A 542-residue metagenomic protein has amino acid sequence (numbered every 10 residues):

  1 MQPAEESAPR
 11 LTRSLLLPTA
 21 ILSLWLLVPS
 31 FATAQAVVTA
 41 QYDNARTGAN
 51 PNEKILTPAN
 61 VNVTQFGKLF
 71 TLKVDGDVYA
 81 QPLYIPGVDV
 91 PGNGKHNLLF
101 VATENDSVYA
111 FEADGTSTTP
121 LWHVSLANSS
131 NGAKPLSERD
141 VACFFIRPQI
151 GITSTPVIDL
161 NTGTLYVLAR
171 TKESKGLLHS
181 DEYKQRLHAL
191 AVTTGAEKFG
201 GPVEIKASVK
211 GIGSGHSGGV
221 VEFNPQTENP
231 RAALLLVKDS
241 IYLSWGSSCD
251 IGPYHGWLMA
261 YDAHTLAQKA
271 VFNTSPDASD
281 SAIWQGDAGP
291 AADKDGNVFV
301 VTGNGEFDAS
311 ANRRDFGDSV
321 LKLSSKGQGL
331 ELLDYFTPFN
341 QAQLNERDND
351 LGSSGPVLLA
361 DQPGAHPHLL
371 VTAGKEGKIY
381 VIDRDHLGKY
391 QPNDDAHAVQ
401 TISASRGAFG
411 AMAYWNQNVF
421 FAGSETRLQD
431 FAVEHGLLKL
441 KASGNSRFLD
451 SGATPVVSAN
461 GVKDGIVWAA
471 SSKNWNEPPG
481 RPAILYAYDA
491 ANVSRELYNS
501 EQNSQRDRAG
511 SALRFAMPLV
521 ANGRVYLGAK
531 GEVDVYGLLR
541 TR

Functional and structural regions predicted by a protein language model:
M1-S14: N-terminal secretory signal peptides that target proteins for export/translocation
S7, S30, L538-R542: Generic C-terminal helix-cap and adjacent flexible tail
P18-S30: Bacterial N-terminal signal peptides
Q35-Q362, P367-Y390, F409-F431, G452-A459 (+3 more regions): Mobile, glycine-rich extracellular loop/lid and propeptide segments that shape or gate substrate/ligand access
Q391-S405, L440-N445: Inter-blade linker and blade-boundary elements of WD-repeat/beta-propeller domains
L428-L449: Flexible internal linker/loop segments at domain or repeat junctions
R506-R508: A conserved acidic, glycine/proline-rich C-terminal tail/linker
